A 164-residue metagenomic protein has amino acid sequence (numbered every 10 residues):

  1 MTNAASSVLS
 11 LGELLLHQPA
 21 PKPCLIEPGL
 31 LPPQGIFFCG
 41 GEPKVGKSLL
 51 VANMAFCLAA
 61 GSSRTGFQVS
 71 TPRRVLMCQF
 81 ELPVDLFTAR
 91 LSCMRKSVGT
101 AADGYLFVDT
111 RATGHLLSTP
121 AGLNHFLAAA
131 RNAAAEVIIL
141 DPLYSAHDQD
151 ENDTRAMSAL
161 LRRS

Functional and structural regions predicted by a protein language model:
T2-I26: N-terminal pre-Walker A segment at the start of P-loop NTPase domains
L14, P21, E27, P43 (+1 more regions): Conserved inter-motif catalytic segment of the P-loop NTP-binding fold
P28-Q34, G66-S70: Phosphate-binding P-loop
C39: Hydrophobic anchor at the beta1->P-loop junction of P-loop NTPases
G46: Conserved glycine(s) of the Walker
L50, M54: Hydrophobic positions on the alpha1 helix immediately C-terminal to the Walker A/P-loop
C57-P72, P83: Post-Walker A helix-loop "phosphate-sensing" segment adjacent to the P-loop in P-loop NTPases
R163: Short, conserved SAM-binding segment of the class I
